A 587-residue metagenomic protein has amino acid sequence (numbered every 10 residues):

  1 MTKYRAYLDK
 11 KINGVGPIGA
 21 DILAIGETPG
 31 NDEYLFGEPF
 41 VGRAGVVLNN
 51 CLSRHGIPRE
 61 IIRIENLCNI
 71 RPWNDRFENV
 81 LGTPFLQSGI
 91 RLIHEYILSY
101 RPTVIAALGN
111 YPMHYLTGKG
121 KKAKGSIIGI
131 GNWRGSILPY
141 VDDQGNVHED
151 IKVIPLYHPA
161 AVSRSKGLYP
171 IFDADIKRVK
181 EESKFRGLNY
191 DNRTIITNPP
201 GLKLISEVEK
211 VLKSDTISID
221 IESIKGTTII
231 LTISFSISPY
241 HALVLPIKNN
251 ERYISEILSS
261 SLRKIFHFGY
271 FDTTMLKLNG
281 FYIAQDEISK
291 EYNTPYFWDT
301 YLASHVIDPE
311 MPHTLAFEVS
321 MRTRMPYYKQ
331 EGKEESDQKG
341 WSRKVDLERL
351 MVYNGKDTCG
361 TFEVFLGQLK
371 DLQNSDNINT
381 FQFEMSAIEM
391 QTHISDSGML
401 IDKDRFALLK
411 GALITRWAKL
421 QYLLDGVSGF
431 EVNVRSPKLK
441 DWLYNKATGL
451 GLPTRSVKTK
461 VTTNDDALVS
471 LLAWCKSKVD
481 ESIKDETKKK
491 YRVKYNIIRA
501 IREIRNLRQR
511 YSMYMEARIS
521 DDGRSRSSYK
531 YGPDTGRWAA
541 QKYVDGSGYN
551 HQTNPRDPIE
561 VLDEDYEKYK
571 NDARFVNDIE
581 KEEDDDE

Functional and structural regions predicted by a protein language model:
M1-R186: A polyanion-binding, active-site-adjacent surface
I25, E65, Y157, I219 (+3 more regions): Active-site flanking residues adjacent to catalytic metal/cofactor-binding acidic residues
P29-G30, N69, A161, S223-K225 (+2 more regions): Short, glycine/acidic-enriched loop or turn micro-motifs at the edges of active sites
R54-H55, T117-G135, D150-V153, Y157-S163 (+5 more regions): Metal-dependent phosphoesterase core characteristic of DEDDh/y 3'-5' exonuclease domains
H94, I205-E209, I254-S255: Short hydrophobic/charged patches on amphipathic alpha-helices used for structural packing and interfaces
T103-G109, S218, S261-D272: Acidic beta-strand-to-loop metal/phosphate-binding motif
R178-L245, Y282-P295, E310, S320-R322 (+1 more regions): Conserved "right-hand" nucleotidyltransferase catalytic core of DNA-directed polymerases
S238-I265: Nucleic-acid-processing active sites and adjacent nucleic-acid-binding tracks, predominantly divalent metal-dependent
